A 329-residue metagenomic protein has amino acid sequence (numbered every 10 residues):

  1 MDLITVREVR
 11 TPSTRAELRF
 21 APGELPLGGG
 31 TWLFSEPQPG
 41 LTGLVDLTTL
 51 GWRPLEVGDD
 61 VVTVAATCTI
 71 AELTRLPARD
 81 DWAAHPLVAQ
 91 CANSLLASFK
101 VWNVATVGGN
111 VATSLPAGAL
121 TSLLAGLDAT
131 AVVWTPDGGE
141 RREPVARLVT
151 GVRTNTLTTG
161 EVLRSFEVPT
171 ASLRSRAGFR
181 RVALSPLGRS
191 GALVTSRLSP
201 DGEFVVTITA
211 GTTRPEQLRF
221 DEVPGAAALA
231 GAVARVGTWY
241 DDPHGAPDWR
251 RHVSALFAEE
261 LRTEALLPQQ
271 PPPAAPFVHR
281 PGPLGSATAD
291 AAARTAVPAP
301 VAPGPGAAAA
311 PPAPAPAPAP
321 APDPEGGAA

Functional and structural regions predicted by a protein language model:
M1-G306, P314-A329: C-terminal structural segment of proteins
